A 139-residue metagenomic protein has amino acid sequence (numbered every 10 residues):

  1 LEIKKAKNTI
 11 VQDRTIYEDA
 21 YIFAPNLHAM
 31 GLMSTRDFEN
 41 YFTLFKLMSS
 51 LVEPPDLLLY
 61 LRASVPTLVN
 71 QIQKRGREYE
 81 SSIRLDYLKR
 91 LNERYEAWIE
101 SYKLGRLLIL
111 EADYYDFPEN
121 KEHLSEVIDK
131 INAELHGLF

Functional and structural regions predicted by a protein language model:
L1-S34: A basic- and aromatic-enriched beta-loop-alpha substructure that forms the phosphate/nucleotide- and DNA/RNA-contacting
E2, N8, S49-S50, I99-E100: Short secondary-structure boundary/capping segments
K7-N8, P55, L104-R106: A generic structural signal for alpha->beta connector loops
V11, L58-Y60, L107-I109: Conserved beta-strand scaffold positions in the cores of enzyme catalytic domains, especially in NTP/NDP-utilizing
I16-E18, A63-L68, Y114-F117: Conserved nucleotide-binding/hydrolysis micro-motifs of P-loop NTPases
Y21-E96: A glycine- and Lys/Arg-enriched "phosphate-lid" helix/loop adjacent to the NTP-binding pocket of small-molecule kinases
V69-F139: NTP-dependent small-molecule kinase module
